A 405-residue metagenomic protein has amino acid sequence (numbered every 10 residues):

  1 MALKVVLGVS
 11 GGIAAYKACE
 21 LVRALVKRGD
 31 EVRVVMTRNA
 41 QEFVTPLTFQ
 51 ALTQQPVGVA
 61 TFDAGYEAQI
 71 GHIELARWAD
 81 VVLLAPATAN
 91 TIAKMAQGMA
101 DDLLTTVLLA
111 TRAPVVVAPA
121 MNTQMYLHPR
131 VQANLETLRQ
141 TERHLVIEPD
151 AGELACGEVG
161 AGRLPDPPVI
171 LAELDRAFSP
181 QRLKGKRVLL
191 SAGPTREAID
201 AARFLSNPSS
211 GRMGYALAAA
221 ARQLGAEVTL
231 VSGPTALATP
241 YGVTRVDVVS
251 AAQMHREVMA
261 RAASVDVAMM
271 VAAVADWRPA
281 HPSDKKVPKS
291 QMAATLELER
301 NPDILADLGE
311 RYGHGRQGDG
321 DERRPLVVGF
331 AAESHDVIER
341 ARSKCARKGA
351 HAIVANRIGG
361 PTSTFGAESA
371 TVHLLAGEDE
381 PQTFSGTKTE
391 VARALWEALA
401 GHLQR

Functional and structural regions predicted by a protein language model:
M1-R405: A cross-family phosphate/adenosyl-ligand binding-site feature
